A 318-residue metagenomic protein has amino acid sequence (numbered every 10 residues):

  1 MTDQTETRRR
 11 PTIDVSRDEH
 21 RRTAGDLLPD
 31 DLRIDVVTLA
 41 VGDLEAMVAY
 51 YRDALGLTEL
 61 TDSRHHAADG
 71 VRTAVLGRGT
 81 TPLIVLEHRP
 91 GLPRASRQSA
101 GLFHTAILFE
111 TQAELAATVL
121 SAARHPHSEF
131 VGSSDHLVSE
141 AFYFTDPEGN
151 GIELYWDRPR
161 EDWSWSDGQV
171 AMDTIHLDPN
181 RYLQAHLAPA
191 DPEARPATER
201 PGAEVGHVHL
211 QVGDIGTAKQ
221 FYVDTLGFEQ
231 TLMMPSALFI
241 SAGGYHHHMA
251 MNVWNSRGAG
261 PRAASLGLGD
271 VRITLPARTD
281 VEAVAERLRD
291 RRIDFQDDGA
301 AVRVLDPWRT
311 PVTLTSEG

Functional and structural regions predicted by a protein language model:
M1-D3, E129-H176: Extended, hydrophobic interaction surfaces within ordered domains
D3, L27-D31, T38-L83, E87 (+1 more regions): Core segments of cupin and vicinal oxygen chelate
D3-E45, H104-T105, P159-G216, L268-I273 (+1 more regions): N-terminal beta-strand motif that seeds the catalytic metal site of vicinal oxygen chelate
R17, D31-L32, A40-E45, A49 (+5 more regions): Vicinal oxygen chelate
T23-D26, P90-A95, E193-A197, R257-P261: Short beta-strand/turn micro-motifs at beta-sheet edges
R78, G206-H209, G216-R287, R291-I293 (+2 more regions): Structured core of small recognition/catalytic domains
T81, A100-L102, L266-L268: Short, solvent-exposed loop/turn segments at the edges of secondary structure
V85-F103, I107-F109: A broadly used, surface-exposed interaction patch
